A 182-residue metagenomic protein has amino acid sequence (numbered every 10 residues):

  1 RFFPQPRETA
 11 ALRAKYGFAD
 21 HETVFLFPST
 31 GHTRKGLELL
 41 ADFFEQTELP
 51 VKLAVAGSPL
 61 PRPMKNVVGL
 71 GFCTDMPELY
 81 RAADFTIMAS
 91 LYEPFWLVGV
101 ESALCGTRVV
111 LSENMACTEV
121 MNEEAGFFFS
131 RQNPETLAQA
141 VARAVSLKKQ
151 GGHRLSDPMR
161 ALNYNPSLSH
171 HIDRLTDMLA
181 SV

Functional and structural regions predicted by a protein language model:
R1-A14: Acidic anion/phosphate-binding donor-loop and adjacent secondary structure in glycosyltransferase catalytic cores
A19-K35, A41-F44: Conserved donor-binding/catalytic core segment of Leloir-type glycosyltransferases
F72-C73, L79-A83: Short alpha-helical donor nucleotide-sugar binding micro-motif in glycosyltransferases
L91: Aromatic "clamp/platform" in nucleotide-sugar-dependent glycosyltransferases that forms part of the donor/acceptor
W96-G99, C117: Short glycine/serine-rich donor-binding loops of glycosyltransferases
R108-L111: Short hydrophobic beta-strand element within catalytic cores of glycosyltransferases and related nucleotide-activated
E123, F127-P134, R143-K149: Conserved acidic donor-binding segment of nucleotide-sugar-dependent glycosyltransferases
K149-A180: A charged, aromatic-enriched C-terminal amphipathic alpha-helix characteristic of glycosyltransferases across folds
